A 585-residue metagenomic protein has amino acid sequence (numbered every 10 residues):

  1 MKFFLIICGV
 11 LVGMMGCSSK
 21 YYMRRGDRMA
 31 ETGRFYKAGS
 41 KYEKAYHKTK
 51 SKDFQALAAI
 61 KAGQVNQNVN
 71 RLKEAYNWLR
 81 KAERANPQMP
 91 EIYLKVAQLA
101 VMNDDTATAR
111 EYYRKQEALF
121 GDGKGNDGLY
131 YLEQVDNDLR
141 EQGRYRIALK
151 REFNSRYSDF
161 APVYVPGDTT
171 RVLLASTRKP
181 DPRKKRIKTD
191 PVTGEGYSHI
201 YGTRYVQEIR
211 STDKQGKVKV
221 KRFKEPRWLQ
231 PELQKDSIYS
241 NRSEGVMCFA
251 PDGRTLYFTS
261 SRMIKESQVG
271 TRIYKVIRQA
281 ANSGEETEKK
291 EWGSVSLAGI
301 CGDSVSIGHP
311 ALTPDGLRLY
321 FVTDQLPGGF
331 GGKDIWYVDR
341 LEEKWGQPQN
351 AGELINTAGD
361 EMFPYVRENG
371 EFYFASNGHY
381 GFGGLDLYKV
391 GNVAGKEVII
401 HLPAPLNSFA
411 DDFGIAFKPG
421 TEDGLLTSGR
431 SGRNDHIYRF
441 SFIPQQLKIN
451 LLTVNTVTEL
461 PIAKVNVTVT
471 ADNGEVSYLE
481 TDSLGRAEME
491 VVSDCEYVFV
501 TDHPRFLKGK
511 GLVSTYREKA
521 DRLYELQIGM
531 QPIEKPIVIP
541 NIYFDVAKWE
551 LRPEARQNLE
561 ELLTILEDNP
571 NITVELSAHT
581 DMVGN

Functional and structural regions predicted by a protein language model:
G26, L447-T458, I528: A short, amphipathic beta-strand motif
K50, K95, M102, T106-L452 (+1 more regions): Short, conserved micro-motifs composed of acidic
G332, T458-D472: Short, ordered, surface-exposed loop/turn motifs in non-cytosolic proteins
P461, A471-A487: Short, acidic Ser/Thr/Gly-rich low-complexity loop/linker segments typical of extracellular and cell-surface proteins
S483-V498, H503-P504: Short Pro-Gly-centered beta-turn/loop motif in secreted/extracellular proteins
V498-Y516: A short, solvent-exposed loop/turn motif at the edges and junctions of modular extracellular/periplasmic domains
I537-A547, L559-N585: Short, surface-exposed beta-strand segments enriched in small/polar/acidic residues
